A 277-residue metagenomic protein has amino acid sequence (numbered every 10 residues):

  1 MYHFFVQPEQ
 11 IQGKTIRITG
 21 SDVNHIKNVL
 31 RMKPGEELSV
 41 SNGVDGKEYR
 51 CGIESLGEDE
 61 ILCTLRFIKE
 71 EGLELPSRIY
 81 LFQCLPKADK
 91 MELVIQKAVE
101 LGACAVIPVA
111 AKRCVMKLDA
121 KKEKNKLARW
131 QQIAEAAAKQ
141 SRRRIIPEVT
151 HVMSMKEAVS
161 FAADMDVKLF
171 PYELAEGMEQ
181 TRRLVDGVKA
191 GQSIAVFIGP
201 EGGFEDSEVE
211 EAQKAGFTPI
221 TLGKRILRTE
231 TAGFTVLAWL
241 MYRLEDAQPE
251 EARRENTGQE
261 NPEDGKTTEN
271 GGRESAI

Functional and structural regions predicted by a protein language model:
M1-E70, D264, T268, G272-I277: N-terminal positively charged helical leader segments and presequences
Y2, K14, P34-E36, K47-Y49 (+6 more regions): A generic structural signal for short beta-strands and their flanking turns/coil linkers
I16-I18, P76-Y80, Q192-A195, Q213-L222: Glycine/charged-rich beta-loop-alpha catalytic/anionic-binding loops adjacent to active sites
G35, A98, A134, A212 (+1 more regions): Residue-level signal for inorganic ion chemistry
C63, I146-T150, P219: Generic structural signal for residues in well-ordered beta-strands
G72-L169: RNA substrate-binding interface of SAM-dependent RNA methyltransferases
M165-G203, S207-E208, F217-T221: Active-site/ligand-binding-proximal alpha/beta "capping" segment
E205-G258, E263-D264, E269-I277: Structured adenosyl-cofactor binding patch, chiefly the S-adenosyl-L-methionine
